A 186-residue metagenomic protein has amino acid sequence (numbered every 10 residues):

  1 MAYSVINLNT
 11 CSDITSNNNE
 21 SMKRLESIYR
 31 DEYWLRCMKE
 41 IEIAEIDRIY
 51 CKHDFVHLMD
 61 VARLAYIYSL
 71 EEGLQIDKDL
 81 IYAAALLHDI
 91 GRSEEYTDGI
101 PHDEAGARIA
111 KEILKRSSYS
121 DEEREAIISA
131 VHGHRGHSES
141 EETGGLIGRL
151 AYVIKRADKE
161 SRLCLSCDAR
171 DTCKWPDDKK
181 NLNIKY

Functional and structural regions predicted by a protein language model:
M1-Y186: Metal-dependent phosphohydrolase cores
